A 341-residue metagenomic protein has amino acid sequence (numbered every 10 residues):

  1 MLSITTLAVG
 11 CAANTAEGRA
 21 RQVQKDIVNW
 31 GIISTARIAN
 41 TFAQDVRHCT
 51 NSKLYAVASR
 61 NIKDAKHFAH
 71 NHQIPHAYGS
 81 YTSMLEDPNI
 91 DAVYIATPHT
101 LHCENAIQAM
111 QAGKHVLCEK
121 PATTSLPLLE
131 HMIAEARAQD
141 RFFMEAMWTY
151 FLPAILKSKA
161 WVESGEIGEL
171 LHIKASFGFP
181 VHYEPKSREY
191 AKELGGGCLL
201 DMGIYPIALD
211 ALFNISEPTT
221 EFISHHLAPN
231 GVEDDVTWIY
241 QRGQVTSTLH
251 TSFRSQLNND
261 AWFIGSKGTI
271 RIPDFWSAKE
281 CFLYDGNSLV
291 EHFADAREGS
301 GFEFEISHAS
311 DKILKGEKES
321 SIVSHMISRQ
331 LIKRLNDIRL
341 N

Functional and structural regions predicted by a protein language model:
L2-H72: N-terminal Rossmann-like dinucleotide-binding module
L2-Q24, A92-Y94, H308-N341: C-terminal helix-rich "cap/oligomerization" subdomain common to oxidoreductases
L7, I207-E280, S307-E317, D337: Contiguous beta-strand/loop segments that form the cofactor/metal-binding neighborhood of enzyme cores
F68-I74, M132-A136: Short, conserved SAM-binding/catalytic segment of Class I S-adenosyl-L-methionine-dependent methyltransferases
I74-Y81: Conserved SAM-binding strand-loop segment of SAM-dependent methyltransferases
A92, P98-H99, C103-Y150: Beta-strand-loop-alpha-helix segment that lines the small-molecule cofactor/substrate pocket of alpha/beta enzymes
T149-E221, A228: Predominantly a Rossmann-like dinucleotide-binding segment in NAD(P)-dependent oxidoreductases
A294-S307, V323: Active-site loop of classical SDR/Rossmann-like NAD(P)-dependent oxidoreductases, centered on the catalytic Tyr-X3-Lys
